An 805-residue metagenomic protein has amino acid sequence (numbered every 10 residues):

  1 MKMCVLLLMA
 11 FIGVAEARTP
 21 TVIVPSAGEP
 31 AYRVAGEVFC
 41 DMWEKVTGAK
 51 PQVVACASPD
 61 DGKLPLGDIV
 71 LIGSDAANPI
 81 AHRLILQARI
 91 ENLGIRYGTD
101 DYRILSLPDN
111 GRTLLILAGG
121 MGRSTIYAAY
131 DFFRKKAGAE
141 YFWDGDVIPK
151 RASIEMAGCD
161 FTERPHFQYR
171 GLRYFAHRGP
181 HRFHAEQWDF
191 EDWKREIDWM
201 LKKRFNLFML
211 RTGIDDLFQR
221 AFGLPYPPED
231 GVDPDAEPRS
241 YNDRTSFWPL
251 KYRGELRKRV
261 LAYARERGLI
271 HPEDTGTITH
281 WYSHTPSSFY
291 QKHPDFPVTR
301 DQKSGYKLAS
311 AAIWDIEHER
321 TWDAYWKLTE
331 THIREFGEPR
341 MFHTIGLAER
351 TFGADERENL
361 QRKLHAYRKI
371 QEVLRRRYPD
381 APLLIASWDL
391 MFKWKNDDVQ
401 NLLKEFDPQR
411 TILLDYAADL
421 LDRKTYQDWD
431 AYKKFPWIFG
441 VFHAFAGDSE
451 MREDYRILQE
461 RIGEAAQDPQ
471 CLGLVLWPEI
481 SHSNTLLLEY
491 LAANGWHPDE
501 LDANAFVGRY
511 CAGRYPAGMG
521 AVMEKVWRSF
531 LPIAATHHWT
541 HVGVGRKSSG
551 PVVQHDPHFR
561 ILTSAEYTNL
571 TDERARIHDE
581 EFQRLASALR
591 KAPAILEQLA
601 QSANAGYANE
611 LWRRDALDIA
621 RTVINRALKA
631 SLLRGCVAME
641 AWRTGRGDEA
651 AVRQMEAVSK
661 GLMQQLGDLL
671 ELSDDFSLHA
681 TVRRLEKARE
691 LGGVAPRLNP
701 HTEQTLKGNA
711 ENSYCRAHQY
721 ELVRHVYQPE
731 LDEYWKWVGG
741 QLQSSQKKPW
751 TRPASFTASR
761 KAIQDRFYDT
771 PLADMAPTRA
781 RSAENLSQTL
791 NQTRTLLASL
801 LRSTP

Functional and structural regions predicted by a protein language model:
L6-M9, V14-L105, A152-T162: Acidic, contiguous N-terminal accessory segments
P30-A31, N78-P79, R123-T125, R178-R182 (+8 more regions): Flexible loop/turn segments at secondary-structure boundaries
M42, L93-A312, Q470, E479: Feature activates predominantly on carbohydrate-active enzymes
A157-F161, D323, R334, G346 (+1 more regions): Substrate-binding groove of N-acetylhexosamine-processing glycoside hydrolases
Q168-R170, R204-N206, R267-H271, E338-R340 (+4 more regions): Short, well-ordered coil/turn segments that N-cap beta-strands
A185-W199, Y325-T331, M451-E464: Short, acidic/polar
S288-F289, F296, S310-I345, R350-T351 (+3 more regions): Hydrophobic, small-residue-rich alpha-helical packing segments that form membrane-like cores
